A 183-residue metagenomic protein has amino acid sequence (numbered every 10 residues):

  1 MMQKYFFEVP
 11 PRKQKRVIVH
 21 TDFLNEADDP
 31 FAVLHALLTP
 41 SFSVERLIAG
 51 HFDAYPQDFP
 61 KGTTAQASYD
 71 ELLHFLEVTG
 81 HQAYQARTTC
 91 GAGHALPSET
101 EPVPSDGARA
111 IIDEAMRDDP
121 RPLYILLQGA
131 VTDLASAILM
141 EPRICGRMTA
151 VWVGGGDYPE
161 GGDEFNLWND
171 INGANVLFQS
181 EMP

Functional and structural regions predicted by a protein language model:
M1-P183: N-terminal acidic, glycine/proline-rich low-complexity segments
